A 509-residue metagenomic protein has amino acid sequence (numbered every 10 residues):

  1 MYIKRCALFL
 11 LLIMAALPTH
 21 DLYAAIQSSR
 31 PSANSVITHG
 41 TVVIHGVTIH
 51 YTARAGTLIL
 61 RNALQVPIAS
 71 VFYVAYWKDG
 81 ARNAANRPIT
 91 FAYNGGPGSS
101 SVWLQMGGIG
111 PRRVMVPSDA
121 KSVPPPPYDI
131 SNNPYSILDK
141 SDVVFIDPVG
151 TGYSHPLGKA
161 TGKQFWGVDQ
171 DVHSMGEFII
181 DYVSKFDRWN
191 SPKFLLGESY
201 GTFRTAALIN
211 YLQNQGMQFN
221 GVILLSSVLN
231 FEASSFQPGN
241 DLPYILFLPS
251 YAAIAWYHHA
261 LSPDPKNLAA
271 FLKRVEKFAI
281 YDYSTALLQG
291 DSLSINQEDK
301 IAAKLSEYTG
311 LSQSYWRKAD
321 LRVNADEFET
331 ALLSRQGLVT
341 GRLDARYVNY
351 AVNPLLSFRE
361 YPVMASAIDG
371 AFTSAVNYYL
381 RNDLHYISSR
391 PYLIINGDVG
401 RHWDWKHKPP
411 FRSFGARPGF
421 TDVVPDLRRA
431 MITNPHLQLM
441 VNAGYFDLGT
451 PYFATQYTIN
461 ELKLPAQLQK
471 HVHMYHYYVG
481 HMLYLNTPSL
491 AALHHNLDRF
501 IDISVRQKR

Functional and structural regions predicted by a protein language model:
A7-D21: Bacterial N-terminal signal peptides
A25-I26, Q65-W166: N-terminal cap/lid subdomain of alpha/beta-hydrolase-fold enzymes
P111-V116, L212-T309: A catalytic-pocket lid/entrance helix-loop region that shapes and gates access to the active site across common
R188-S199: Alpha/beta-hydrolase fold nucleophile elbow
G197-N210: Glycine-rich nucleophile elbow surrounding the catalytic serine of serine-hydrolase chemistry
D291-A443, L448-G449: Alpha/beta-hydrolase fold catalytic core
L437, P451-E461: Short alpha-helix in the alpha/beta-hydrolase fold that links the catalytic acid
Y478-S489: Catalytic histidine-centered segment of alpha/beta-hydrolase-like enzymes
